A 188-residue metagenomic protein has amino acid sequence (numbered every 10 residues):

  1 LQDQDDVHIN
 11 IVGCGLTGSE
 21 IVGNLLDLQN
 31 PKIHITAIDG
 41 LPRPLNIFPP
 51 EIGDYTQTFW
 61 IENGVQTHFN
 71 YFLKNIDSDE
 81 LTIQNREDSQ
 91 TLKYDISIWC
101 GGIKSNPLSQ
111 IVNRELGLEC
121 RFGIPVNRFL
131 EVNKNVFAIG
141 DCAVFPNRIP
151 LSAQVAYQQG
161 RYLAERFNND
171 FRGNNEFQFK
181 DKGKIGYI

Functional and structural regions predicted by a protein language model:
L1-D3, K93-R161, E165: FAD-site-proximal beta/loop scaffold in flavoenzymes
Q2-T36: Rossmann-like NAD(P)H-binding beta-loop-alpha module
C14, G40, D141: Cofactor-binding loop segments of dinucleotide-utilizing enzymes, especially the Rossmann-like FAD- and NAD(P)+-binding
G18, P49, S152-A156: Short, conserved glycine- and acidic-residue-centered signature motifs in active-site or ligand-binding loops
D27-V126: A Rossmann-like FAD-binding core segment of flavoenzymes
D79, K134, G183: Change "...and in nucleic-acid phosphodiester-cleaving endonucleases..." to "...and in nucleic-acid processing enzymes
Q159-I188: C-terminal, flexible cofactor-proximal segment of oxidoreductases
